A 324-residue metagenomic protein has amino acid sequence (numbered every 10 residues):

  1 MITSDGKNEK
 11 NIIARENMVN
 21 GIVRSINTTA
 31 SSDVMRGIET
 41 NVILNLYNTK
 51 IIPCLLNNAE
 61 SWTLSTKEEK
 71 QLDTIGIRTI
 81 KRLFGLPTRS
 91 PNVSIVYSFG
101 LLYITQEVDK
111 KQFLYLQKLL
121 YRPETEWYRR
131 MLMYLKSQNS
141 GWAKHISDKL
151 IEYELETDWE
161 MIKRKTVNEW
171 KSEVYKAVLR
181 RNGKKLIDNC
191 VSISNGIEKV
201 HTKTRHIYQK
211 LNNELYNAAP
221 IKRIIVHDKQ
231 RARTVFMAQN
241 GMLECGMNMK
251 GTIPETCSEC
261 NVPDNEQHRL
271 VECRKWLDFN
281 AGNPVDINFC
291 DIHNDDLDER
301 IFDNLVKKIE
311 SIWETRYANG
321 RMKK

Functional and structural regions predicted by a protein language model:
M1-L135: Non-catalytic, peripheral interaction segments enriched in hydrophobic/basic residues
I2-N8, A14-N17, R24, I38 (+15 more regions): Intrinsic disorder/low-complexity signature
G6, S65, S140, R164-N168 (+4 more regions): Intrinsic-disorder/low-complexity, polar/charged segments
K7-K10, A59-E60, G141, K184 (+4 more regions): Intrinsic disorder/low-complexity detector
D33, I197-K324: Family-specific functional microsites
R36-G37, I52, T74, Q117-K118 (+8 more regions): Alpha-helical interaction segments
L44, N48, G76, P87-G246: Extended C-terminal regions of large enzymes
